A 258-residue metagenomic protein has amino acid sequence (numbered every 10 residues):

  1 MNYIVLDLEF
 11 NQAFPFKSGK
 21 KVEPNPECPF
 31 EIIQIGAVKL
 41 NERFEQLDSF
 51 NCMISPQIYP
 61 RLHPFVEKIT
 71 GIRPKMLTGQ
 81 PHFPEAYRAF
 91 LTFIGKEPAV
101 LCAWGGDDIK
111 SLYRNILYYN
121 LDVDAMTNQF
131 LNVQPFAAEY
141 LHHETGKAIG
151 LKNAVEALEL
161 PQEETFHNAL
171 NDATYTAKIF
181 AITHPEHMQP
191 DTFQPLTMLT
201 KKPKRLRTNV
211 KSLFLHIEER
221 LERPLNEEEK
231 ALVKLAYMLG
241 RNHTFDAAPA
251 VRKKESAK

Functional and structural regions predicted by a protein language model:
M1-C28, L40-L47, K75-K258: DEDD superfamily 3′-5′ metal-dependent exonuclease/proofreading module
E31-I32: Short coil-to-beta strand junction motifs in C2/discoidin
I35-K39: Short beta-strand scaffold segments in enzyme catalytic cores
F44-E67: Short, surface-exposed acidic-centric catalytic microdomains
G71: Binding-interface segments
